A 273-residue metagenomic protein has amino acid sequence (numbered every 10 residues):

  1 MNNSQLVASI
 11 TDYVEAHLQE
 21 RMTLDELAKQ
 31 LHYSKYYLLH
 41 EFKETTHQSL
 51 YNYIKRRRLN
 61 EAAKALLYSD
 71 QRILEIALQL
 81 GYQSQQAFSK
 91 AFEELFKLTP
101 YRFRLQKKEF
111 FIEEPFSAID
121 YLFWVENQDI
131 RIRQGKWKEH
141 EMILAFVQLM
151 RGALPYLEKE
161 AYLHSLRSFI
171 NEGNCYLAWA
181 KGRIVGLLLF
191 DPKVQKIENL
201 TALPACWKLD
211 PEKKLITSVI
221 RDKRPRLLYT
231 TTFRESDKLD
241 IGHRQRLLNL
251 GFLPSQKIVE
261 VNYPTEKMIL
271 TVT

Functional and structural regions predicted by a protein language model:
D12, R21, E44-Q79, K107-Y121: Terminal helix-turn-helix DNA-binding modules in bacterial transcription factors
R21-I54, Q79-T99: Basic/polar phosphate-binding segments, predominantly the helix-turn-helix DNA-binding elements of transcriptional
Y51, D191-K208, T230-F233: Conserved acetyl-CoA binding element of GNAT-fold acetyltransferases
R56, K208-R221, Q245, N249: Conserved acetyl-CoA-binding loop-helix of GNAT-fold acetyltransferases
A87, A91, E235-Q256: Conserved active-site alpha-helix within GNAT-family acetyltransferase domains
D129-A145: A short beta-loop-alpha structural element at the N-terminal edge of CoA-dependent acyl/N-acetyltransferase catalytic
L154-C175: Active-site rim helix/loop that mediates acceptor-substrate recognition in acyltransferases
K223-K238: Conserved GNAT acetyl-CoA-binding A-motif
